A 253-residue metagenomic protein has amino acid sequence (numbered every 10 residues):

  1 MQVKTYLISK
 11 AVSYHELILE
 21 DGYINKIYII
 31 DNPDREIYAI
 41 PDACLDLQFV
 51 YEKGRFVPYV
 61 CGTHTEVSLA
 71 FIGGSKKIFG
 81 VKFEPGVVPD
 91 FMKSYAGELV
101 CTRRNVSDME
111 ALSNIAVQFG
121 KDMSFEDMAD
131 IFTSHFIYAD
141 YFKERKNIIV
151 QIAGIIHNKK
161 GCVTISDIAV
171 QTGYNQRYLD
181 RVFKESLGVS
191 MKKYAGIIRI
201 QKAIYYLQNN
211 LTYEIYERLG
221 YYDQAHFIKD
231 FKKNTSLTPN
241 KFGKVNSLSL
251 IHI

Functional and structural regions predicted by a protein language model:
M1-I149, H157-N158, I165-S166, T172-Q176 (+4 more regions): Alpha-helical bundle regulatory/interaction domains
K143-I148, I155-I156, V182-L207, D230-S247: Alpha-helical DNA-contacting segments of helix-turn-helix folds
G161, Q208-N210: Flexible coil/turn residues that form the inter-helical turn or adjacent wing/linker of helix-turn-helix
I168-Q176, D180-R181, Y194-I198: Aromatic-anchored, glycine/proline-accented short structural segments that stabilize local strand-turns or short
T212-Y213, I228: Membrane-associated alpha-helical segments
F227, F231, I253: Conserved active-site tyrosine of GNAT-family acetyltransferases
